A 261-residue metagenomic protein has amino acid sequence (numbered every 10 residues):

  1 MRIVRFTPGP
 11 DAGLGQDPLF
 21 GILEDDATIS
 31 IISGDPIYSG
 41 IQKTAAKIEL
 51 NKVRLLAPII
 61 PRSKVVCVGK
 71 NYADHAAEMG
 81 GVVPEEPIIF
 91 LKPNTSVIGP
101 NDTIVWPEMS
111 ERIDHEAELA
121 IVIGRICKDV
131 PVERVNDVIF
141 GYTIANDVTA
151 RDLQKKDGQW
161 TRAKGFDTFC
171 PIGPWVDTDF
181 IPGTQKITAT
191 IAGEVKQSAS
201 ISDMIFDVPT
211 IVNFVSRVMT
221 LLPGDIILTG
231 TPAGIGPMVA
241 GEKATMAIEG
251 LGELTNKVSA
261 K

Functional and structural regions predicted by a protein language model:
M1-P87, F180, T188-T190, E194-V195 (+1 more regions): N-terminal non-catalytic cap/leader segment that marks the start of a structured domain
E24, I60, C67, G99 (+3 more regions): Residue-level recognition of short, solvent-exposed, well-ordered loop/turn junctions that link secondary-structure
L55-A57, E78-G80, I104-I113, C127-R134 (+3 more regions): A generic local secondary-structure boundary/capping motif
K64, E86-I88, D102-I104, E111-L119 (+1 more regions): Generic beta-strand structural signal
H75, G81, R151-K261: Catalytic-pocket segment enriched in acidic/His residues
V83-P100, H115, T245-G250: Structural signature of FAD isoalloxazine-binding scaffolds in flavoprotein oxidoreductases
I88-W106, K128, T168-P171, I235-G236: Short catalytic-site patches enriched in acidic/histidine residues that coordinate or position cofactors/metals
E116-A145: RNA pseudouridine synthases
